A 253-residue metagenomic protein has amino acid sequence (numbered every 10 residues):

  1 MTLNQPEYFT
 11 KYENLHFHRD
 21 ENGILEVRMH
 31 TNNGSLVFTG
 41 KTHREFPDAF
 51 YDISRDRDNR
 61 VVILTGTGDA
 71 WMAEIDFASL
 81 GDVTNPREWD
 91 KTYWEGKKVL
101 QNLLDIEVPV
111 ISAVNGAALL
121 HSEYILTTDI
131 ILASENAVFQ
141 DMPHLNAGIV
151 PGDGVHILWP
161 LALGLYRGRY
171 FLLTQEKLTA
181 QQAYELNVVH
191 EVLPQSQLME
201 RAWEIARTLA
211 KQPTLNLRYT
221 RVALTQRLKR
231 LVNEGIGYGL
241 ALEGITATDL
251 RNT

Functional and structural regions predicted by a protein language model:
M1-N22, T31, R55, W71 (+5 more regions): C-terminal alpha-helix plus adjacent terminal tail
L15, F38-R60, R87: A short, well-ordered alpha-helical element
D58, T65-V99: Glycine- (often His-adjacent) and acidic-residue-rich active-site loop that binds/positions the CoA thioester
K97-N146: Glycine-rich beta-to-alpha active-site loop
D129-G152, V189-R201: Gly/Pro- and small hydrophobic-enriched strand-loop and loop-to-helix capping segments that sit at the rims
D129-I130, Y170, T174-E176, Q182 (+2 more regions): Well-ordered beta-strand positions
H156-Y166: Hydrophobic, secondary-structure "cap" segments at the distal end of domains
